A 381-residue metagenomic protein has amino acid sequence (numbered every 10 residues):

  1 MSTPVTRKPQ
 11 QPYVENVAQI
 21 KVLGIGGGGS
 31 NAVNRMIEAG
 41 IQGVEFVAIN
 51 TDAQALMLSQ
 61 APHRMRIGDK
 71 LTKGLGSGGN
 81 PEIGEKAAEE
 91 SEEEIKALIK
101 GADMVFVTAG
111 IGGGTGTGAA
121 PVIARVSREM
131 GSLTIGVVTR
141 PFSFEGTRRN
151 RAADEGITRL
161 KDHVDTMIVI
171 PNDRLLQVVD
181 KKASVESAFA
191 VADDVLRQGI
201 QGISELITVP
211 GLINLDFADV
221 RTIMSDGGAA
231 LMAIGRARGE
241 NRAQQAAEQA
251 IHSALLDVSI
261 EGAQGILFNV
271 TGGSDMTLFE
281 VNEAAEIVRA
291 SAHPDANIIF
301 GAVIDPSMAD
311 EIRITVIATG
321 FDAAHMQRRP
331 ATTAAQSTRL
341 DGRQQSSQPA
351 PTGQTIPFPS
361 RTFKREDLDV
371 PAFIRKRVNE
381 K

Functional and structural regions predicted by a protein language model:
M1-K381: Tubulin/FtsZ superfamily GTPase core signature
